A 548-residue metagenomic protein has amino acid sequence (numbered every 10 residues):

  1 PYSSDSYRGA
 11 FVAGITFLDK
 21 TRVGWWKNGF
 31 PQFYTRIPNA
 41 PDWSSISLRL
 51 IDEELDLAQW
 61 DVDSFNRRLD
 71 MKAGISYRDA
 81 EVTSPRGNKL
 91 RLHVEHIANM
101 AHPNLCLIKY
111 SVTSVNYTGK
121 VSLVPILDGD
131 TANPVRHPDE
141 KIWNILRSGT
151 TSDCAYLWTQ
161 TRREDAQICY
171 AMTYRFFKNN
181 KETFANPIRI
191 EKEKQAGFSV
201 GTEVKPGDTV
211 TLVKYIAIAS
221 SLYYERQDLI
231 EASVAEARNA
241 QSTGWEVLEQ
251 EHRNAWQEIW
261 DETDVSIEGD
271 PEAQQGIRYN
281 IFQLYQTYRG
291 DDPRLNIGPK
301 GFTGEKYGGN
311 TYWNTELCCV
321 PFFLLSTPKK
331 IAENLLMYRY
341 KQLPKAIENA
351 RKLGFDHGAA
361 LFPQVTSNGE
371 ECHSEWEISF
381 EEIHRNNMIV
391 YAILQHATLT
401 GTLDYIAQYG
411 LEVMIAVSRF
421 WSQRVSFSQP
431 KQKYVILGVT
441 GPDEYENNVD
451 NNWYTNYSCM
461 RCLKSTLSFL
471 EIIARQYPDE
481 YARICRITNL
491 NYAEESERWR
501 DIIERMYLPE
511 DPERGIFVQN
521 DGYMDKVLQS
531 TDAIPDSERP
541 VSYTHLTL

Functional and structural regions predicted by a protein language model:
P1-Y307: Acidic/polar, glycine-enriched structural segments that form the non-catalytic walls/loops of the carbohydrate-binding
H102-L105, Q275, N310-E316, L324 (+3 more regions): Aromatic- and histidine-enriched alpha-helix N-cap/loop-to-helix transition segments that scaffold the rims
D261-S266, Q283-Q286, L317-K329, E377 (+4 more regions): Well-ordered alpha-helical scaffold segments within catalytic/enzyme domains
D264-R294, I484, N489-Y523: Gly/Pro-rich turn-and-neighbor structural signature
Y279-Q286, Y338-K345, E412-R424, R461 (+3 more regions): Alpha-helical scaffold segments in carbohydrate-active enzymes
Y288-T303, K329-Y391, A397, L403-Q408 (+2 more regions): Helix-terminus loop motifs that line ligand-binding clefts
F420-L490: Acidic/histidine-rich catalytic neighborhood
T544-L548: Conserved small/polar residues in nucleotide/adenosyl-binding loops
